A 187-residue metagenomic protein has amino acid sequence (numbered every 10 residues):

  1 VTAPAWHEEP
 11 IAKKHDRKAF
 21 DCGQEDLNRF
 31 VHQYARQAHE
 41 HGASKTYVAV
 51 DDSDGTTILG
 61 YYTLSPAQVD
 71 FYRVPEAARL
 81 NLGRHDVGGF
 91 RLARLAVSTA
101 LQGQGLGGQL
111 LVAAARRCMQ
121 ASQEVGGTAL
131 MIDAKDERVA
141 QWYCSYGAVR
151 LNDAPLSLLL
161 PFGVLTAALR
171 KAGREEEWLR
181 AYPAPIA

Functional and structural regions predicted by a protein language model:
V1-Q104, G108-A187: Non-catalytic substrate-recognition and accessory regions of acyl/acetyltransferase enzymes
